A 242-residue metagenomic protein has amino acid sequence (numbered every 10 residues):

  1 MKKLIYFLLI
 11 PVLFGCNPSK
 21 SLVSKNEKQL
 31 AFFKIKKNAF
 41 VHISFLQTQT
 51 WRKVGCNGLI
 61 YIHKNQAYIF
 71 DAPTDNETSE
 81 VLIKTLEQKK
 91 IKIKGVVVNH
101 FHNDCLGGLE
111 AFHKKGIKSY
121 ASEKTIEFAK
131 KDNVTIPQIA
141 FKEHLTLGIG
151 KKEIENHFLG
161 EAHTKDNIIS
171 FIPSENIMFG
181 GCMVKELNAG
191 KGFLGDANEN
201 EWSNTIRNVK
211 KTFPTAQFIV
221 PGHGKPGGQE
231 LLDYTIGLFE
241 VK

Functional and structural regions predicted by a protein language model:
K2-F7: Sec-dependent signal peptide recognition, specifically the positively charged N-region followed immediately by
F14-G15: C-terminal motif of bacterial Sec signal peptides marking the signal peptidase cleavage site
V23-L30, K34-I35, E123-G160, T164-D166 (+2 more regions): Metallo-beta-lactamase
I35-L82, I169-C182: Conserved beta-strand hairpin/beta-sheet module of binuclear metal-dependent hydrolase folds, prominently
N38, Y61, D71, H100 (+7 more regions): Divalent metal-coordination and catalytic microenvironments
L46-Q49, T74-E77, F101-L106, K124-F128 (+4 more regions): Solvent-exposed loop/turn segments at secondary-structure junctions within structured extracellular/periplasmic domains
K64-Q66, N76-K118: Active-site metal-binding motif and surrounding structural segment of the metallo-beta-lactamase
Q66, T74, E161-A162, D166-D233 (+1 more regions): Metallo-beta-lactamase
